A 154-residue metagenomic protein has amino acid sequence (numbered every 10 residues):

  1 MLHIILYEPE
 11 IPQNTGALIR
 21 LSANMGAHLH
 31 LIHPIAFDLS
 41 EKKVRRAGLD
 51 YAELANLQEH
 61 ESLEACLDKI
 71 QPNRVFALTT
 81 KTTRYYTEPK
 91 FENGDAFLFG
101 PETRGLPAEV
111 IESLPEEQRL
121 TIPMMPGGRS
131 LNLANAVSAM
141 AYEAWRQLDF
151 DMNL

Functional and structural regions predicted by a protein language model:
M1-L154: Post-transcriptional modification and biogenesis factors for structured RNAs of the translation apparatus
